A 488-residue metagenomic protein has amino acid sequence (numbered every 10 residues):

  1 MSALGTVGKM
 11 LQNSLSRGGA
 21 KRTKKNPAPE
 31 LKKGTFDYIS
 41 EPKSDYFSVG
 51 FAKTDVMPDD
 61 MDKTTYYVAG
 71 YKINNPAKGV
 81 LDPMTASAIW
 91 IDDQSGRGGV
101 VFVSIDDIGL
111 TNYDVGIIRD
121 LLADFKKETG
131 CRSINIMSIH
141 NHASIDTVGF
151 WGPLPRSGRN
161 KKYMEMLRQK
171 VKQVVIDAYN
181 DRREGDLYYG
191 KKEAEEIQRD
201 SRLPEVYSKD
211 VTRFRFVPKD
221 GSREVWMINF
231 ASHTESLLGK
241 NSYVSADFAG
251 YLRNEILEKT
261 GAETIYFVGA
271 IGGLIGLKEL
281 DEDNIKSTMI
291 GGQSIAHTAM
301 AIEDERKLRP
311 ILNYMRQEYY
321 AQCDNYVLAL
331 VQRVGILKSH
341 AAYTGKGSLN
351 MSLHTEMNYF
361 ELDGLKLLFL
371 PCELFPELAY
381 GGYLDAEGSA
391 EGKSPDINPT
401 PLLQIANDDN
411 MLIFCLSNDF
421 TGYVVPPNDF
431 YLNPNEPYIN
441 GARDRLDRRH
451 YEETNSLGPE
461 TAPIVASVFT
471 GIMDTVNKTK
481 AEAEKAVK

Functional and structural regions predicted by a protein language model:
M1-M137, N141-I290, E303, R309-K488: Conserved beta-alpha junction segments in alpha/beta enzyme cores
I295: Anionic-ligand-binding alpha/beta catalytic cores of soluble enzymes and soluble regulatory domains that recognize
A299: Glycan-recognition surfaces in beta-rich domains, encompassing non-catalytic CBMs and lectin-like receptor-binding
